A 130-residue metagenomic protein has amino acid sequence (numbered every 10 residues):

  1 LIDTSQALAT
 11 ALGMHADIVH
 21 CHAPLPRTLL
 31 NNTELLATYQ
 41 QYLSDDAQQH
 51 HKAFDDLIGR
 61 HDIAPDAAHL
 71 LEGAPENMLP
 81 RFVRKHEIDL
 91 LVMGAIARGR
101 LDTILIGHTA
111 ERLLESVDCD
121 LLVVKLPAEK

Functional and structural regions predicted by a protein language model:
L1-Q40, S44, R60-I63, A67 (+3 more regions): Small/aliphatic-rich secondary-structure junction motif
I2, S44-D55: Short, surface-exposed alpha-helical segments at coil->helix boundaries
Q6, D55, E111: Active-site phosphate/pyrophosphate- and oxyanion-stabilizing loops and adjacent acidic/basic residues in soluble
T28-N32, P80-R81, T103-L105: Short, well-ordered secondary-structure micro-motifs
A53, P75-P80, T109: Short acidic active-site motifs
L70-G73: Short loop/edge segments at beta-strand edges and connector loops that shape dinucleotide/nucleotide cofactor-binding
H86: Active-site charged/polar residues at nucleotide-handling catalytic sites that mediate phosphoryl, nucleotidyl
L90-S116, K130: Glycine-rich, Arg-bearing micro-motifs that act as flexible, cationic patches
